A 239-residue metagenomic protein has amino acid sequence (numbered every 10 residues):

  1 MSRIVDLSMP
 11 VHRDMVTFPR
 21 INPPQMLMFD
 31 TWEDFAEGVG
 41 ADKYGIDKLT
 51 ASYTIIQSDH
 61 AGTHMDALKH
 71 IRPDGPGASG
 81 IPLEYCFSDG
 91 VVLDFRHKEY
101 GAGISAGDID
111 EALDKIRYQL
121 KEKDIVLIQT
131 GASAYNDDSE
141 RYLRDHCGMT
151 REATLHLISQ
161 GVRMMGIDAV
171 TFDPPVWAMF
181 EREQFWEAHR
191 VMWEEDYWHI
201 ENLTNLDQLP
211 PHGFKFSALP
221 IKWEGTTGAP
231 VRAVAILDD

Functional and structural regions predicted by a protein language model:
M1-D239: Active-/binding-site microenvironments in catalytic and ligand-binding cores
